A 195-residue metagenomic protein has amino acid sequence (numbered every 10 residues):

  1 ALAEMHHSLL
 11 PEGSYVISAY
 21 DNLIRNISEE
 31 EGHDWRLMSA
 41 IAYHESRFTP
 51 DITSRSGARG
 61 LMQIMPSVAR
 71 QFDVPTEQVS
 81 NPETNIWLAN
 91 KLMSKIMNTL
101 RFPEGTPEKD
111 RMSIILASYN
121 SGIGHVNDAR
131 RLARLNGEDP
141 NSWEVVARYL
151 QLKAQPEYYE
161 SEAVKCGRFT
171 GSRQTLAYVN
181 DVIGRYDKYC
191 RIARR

Functional and structural regions predicted by a protein language model:
L2-P50, S67, E83-I86, L100-T106 (+1 more regions): Export/targeting segments at the very N-terminus of extracytoplasmic proteins
H33-D34, P75, G122: Helix N-cap / loop-to-helix initiation motif
D34-A40, R59, E108-A117: Alpha-helical scaffolds flanking conserved acidic
S46-R55, Q71, I96-T99, P103 (+1 more regions): Secretory-pathway/luminal and periplasmic proteins that interact with or process carbohydrate-rich
D51-E77, T84-K95, V182: Substrate-binding/active-site groove segments that recognize and process beta-1,4-linked N-acetyl-hexosamine
L61-V68, K91-M97, S118-H125, K153-E157: A structural motif
D110-C190: Catalytic and substrate-binding regions of cell-wall glycan-acting enzymes that process beta-1,4-linked
